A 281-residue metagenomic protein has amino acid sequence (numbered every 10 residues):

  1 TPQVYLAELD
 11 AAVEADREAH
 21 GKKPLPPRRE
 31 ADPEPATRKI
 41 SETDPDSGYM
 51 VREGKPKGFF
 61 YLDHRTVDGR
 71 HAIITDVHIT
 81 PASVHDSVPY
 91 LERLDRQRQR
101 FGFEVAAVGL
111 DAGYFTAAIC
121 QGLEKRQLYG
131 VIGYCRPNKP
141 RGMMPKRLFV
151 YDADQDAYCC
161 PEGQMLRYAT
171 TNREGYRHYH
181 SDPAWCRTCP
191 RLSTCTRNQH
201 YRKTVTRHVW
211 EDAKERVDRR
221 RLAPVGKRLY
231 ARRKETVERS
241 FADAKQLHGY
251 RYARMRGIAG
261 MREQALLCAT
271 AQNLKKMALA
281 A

Functional and structural regions predicted by a protein language model:
T1-A281: Anion-binding and metal-coordination hotspots
